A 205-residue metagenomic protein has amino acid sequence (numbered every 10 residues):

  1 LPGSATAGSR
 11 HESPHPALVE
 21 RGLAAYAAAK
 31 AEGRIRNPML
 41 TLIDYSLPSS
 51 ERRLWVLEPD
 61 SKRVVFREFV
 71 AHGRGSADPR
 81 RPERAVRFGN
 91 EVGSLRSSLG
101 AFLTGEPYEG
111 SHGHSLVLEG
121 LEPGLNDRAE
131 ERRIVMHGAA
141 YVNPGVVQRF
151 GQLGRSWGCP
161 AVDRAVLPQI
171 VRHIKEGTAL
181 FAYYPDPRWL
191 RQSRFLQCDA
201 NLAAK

Functional and structural regions predicted by a protein language model:
L1-W157, R164-T178, A182-K205: Cell wall/extracellular polymer interaction/catalysis modules
